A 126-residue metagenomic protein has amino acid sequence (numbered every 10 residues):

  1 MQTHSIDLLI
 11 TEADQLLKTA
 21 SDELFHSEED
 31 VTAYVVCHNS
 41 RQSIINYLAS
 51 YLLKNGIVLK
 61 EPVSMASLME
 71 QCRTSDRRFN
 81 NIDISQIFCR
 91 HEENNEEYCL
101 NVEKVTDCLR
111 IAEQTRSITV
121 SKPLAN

Functional and structural regions predicted by a protein language model:
M1-N126: Terminal alpha-helical segments
